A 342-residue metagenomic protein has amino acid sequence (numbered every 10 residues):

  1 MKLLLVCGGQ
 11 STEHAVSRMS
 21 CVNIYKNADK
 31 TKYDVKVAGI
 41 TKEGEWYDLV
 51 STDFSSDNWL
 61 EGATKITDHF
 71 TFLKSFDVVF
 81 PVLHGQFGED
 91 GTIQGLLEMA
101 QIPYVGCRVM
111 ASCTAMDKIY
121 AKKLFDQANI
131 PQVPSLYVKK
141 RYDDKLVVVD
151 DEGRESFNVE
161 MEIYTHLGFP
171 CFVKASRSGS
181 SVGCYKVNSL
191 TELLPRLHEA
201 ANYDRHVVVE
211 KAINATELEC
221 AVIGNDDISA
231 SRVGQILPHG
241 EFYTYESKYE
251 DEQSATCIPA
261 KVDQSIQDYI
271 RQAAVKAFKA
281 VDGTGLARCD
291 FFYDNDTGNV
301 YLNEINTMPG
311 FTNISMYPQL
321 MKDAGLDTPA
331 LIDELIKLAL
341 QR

Functional and structural regions predicted by a protein language model:
M1-C7, S11, M19, L73 (+1 more regions): Active-site nucleotide/adenylate-binding loops and adjacent lid/helix of ATP-dependent enzymes
M1-M110, T114-Y120, K139-E155: ATP-binding N-terminal substructure of ATP-dependent carboxylate-amine bond-forming enzymes
V35, P103-Y104, Q132, C171 (+1 more regions): Hydrophobic beta-strand scaffold residues
G85, S181, I236-H239, N306-L320: Glycine-rich phosphate/pyrophosphate-binding beta-alpha loops
Y185-Q272, N299-Y301: Phosphate-binding site of ATP-dependent enzymes
K211, C220-V222, F278-F311, M321: Conserved metal-phosphate-binding beta-hairpin within the catalytic cores of diverse ATP-dependent phosphoryl-transfer
Q235-A287, Q319-R342: Active-site "cap" helix and flanking loop/linker of ATP-utilizing ligase/carboxylase catalytic domains
